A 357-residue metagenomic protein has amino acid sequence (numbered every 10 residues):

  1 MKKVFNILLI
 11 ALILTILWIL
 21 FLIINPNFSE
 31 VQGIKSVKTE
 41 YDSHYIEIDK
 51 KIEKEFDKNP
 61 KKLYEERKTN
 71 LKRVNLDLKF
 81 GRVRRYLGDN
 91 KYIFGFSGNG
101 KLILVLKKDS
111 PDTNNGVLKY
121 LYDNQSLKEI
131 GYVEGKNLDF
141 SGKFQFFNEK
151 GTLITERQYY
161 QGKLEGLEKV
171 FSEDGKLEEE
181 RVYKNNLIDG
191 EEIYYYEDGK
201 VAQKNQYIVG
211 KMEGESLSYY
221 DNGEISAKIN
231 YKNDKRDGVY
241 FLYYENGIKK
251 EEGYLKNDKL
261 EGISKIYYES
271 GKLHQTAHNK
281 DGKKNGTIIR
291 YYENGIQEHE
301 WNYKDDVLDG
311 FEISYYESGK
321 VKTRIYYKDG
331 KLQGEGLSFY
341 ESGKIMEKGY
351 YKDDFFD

Functional and structural regions predicted by a protein language model:
K2-D357: Glycine/tyrosine- and acidic-biased, solvent-exposed loop/turn segments at the edges of beta-strands
